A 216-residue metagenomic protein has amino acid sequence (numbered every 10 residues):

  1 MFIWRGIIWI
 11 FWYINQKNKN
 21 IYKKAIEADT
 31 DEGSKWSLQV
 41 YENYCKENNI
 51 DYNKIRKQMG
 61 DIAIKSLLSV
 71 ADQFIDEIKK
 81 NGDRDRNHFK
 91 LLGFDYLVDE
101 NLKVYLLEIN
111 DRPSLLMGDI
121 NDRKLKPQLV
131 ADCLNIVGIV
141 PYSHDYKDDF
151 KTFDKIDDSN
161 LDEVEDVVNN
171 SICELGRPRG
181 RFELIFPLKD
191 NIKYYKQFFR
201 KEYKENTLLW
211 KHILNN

Functional and structural regions predicted by a protein language model:
M1-L92, E100-N101, Y105, N110-N216: Acidic, PEST-like segments
